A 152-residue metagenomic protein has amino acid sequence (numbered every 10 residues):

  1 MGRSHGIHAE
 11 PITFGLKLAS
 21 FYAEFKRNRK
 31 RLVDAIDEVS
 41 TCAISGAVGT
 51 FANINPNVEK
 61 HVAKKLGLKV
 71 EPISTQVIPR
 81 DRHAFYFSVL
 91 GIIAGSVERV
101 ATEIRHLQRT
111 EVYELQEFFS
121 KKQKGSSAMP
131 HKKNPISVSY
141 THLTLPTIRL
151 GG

Functional and structural regions predicted by a protein language model:
M1-S74, I78-D81: Glycine-rich, mobile lid/loop segments that gate access to catalytic sites or pores
E24, R99, Y140-T141: Generic detector of isolated residues embedded in canonical secondary-structure elements
N28, E103, T147: Acidic active-site catalytic centers that drive phospho-/nucleotidyl reactions and related ester hydrolyses
E59, L66-S137: Acidic, glycine-rich loop-and-beta core segments that form the ion-binding/anion-interacting portion of active sites
T141-T147: Conserved small/polar residues in nucleotide/adenosyl-binding loops
G151-G152: Hydrophobic alpha-helical segments, chiefly the membrane-spanning helices and signal/signal-anchor peptides
